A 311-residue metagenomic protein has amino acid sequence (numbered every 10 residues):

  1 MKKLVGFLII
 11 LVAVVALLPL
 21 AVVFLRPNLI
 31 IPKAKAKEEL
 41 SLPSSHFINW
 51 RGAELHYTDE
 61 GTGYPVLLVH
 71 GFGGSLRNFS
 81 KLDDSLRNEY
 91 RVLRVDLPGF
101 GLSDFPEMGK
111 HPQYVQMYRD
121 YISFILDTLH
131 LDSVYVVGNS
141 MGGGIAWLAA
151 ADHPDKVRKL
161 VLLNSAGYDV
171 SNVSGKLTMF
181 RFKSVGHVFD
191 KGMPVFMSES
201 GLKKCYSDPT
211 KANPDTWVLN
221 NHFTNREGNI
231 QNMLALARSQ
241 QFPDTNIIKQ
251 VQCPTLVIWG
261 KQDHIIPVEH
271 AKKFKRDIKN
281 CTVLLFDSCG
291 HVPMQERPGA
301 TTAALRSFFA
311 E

Functional and structural regions predicted by a protein language model:
M1-Y64, E89-Y90, D132, F309-E311: Alpha/beta-hydrolase fold catalytic core
R26-I31, K35-A36, N172-V173, L177 (+1 more regions): Conserved alpha/beta-hydrolase catalytic His-Asp/Glu region
W50-R51, T58, L97-V137, A303: Active-site loop/oxyanion-hole signature of alpha/beta-hydrolase fold enzymes
T58-L102: Conserved HGGG/HGGXW glycine-rich cap/lid loop of the alpha/beta-hydrolase fold
G143-P154, L160: Short glycine-enriched nucleophile-adjacent loop and the immediately C-terminal alpha-helix near the catalytic center
A151, L160-V188: Flexible "cap/lid" loop of the alpha/beta hydrolase fold
V251, V257-W259, D263: Short beta-strand/loop motif that positions the catalytic acidic residue of the alpha/beta-hydrolase fold
C281-L284, S288-E311: Catalytic active-site module of serine/aspartate enzymes centered on a nucleophile-bearing elbow/loop
